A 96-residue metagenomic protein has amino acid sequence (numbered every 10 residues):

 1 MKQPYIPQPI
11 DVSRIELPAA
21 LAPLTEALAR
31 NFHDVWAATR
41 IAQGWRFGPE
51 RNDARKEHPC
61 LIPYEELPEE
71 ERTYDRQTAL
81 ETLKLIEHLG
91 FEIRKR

Functional and structural regions predicted by a protein language model:
M1-R96: Alpha-helical propensity feature that highlights long, continuous alpha-helices across diverse contexts
